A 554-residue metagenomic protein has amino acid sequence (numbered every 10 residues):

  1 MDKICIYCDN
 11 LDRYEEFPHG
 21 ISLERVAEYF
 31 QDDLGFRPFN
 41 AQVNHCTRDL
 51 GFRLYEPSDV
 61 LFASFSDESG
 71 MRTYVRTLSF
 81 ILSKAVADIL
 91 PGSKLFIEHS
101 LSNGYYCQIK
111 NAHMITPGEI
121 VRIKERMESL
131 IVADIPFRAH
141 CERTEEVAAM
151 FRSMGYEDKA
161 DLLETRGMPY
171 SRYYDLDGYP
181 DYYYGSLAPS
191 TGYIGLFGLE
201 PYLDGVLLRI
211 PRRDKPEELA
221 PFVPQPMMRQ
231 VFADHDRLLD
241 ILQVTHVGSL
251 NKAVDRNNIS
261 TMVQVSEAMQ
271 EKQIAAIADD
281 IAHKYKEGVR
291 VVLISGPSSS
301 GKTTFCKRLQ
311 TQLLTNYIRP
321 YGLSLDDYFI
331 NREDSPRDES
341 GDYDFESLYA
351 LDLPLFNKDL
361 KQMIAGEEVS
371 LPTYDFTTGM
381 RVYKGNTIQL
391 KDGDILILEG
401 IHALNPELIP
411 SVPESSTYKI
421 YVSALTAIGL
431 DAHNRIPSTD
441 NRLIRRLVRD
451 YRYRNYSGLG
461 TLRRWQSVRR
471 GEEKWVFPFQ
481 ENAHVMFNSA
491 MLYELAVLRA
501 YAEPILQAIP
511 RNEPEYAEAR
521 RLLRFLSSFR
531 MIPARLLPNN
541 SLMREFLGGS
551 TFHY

Functional and structural regions predicted by a protein language model:
F52-Y55, D59-M71, A85, K94-K272 (+2 more regions): Auxiliary tRNA-acceptor-end handling modules of aminoacyl-tRNA synthetases
Y285, P406-Y554: Conserved NTP phosphate-binding and transfer environment spanning the P-loop NTPase/kinase superfamily
K286, F356-E414, W465-F479: Glycine-rich phosphate-binding loop used to anchor ATP phosphates in small-molecule kinases, encompassing both
V292-I294: Hydrophobic anchor at the beta1->P-loop junction of P-loop NTPases
K302: Conserved lysine of the Walker
F305, L309: Hydrophobic positions on the alpha1 helix immediately C-terminal to the Walker A/P-loop
T311-Y321: Post-Walker A helix-loop "phosphate-sensing" segment adjacent to the P-loop in P-loop NTPases
Y321-L323, I330, D334-T377: Conserved nucleotide-sensing/catalytic segment adjacent to the nucleotide-binding pocket in NTP-handling enzymes
